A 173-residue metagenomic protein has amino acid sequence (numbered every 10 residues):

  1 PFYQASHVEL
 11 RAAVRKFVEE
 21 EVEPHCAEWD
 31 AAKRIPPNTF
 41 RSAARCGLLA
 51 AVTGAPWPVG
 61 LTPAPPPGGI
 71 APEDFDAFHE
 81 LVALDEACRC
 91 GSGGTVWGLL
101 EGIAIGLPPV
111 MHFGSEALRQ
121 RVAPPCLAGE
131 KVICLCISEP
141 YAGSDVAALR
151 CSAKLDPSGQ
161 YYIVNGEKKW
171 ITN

Functional and structural regions predicted by a protein language model:
P1-E9: Intrinsic disorder at enzyme termini
E23-N173: Glycine-rich flavin
